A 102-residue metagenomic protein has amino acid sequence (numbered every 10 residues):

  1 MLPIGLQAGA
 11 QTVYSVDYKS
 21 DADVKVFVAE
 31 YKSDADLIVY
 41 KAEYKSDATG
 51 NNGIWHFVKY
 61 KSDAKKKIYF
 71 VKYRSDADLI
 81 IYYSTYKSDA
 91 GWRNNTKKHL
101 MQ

Functional and structural regions predicted by a protein language model:
M1-Q11: Bacterial Sec-dependent N-terminal signal peptides
G9-Q102: Repetitive, compositionally biased segments used for assembly/scaffolding
